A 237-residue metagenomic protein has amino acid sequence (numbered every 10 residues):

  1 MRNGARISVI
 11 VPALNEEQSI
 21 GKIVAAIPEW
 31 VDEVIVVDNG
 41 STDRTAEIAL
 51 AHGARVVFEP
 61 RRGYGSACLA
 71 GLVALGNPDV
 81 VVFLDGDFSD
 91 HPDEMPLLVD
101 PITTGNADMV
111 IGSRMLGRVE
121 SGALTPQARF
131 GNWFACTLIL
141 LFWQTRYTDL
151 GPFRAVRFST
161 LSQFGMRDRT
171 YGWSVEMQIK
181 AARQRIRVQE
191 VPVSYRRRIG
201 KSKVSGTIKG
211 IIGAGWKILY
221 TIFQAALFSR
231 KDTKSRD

Functional and structural regions predicted by a protein language model:
M1-G4, D100, Q144, M166-D237: Hydrophobic helical membrane-anchoring modules
S8-P12, I35: Short hydrophobic beta-strand elements that form part of the catalytic alpha/beta core underpinning NDP-sugar/donor
L14-E29: Short, well-formed alpha-helical segments that are part of the catalytic scaffolds of diverse glycosyltransferases
E16-S19, S41, Y64, H91: Donor nucleotide-sugar binding loop of glycosyltransferases
D38-A46: A conserved acidic beta->alpha catalytic loop
T45, D93-L97, M177: Acidic donor-diphosphate engagement hotspot in glycosyltransferases and nucleotidyltransferases that stabilizes
P60-R62, S66-L75, P92-Y171, R198-G213 (+1 more regions): Acceptor/aglycone-binding surface of glycosyltransferases and processive sugar-polymer synthases
P78-S89: Short beta-strand-to-loop acidic/aromatic patch adjacent to the donor-nucleotide binding site
